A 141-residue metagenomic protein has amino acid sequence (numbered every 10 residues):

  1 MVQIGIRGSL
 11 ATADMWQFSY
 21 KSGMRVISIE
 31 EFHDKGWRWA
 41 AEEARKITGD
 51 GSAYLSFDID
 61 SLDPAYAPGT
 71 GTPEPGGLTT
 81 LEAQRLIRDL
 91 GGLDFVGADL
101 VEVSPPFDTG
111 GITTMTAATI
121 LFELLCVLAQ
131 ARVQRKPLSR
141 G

Functional and structural regions predicted by a protein language model:
M1, M15-W16: Long hydrophobic alpha-helical segments that form multi-pass transmembrane helix bundles in integral membrane proteins
M1-R7: Short internal beta-strands
L10, W16-G141: Catalytic cores of soluble, metal-dependent hydrolases
